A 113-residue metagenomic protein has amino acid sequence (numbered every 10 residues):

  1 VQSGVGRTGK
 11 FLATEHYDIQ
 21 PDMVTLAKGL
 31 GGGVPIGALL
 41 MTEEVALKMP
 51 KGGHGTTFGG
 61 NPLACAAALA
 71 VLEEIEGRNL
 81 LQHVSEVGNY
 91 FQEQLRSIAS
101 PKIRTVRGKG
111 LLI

Functional and structural regions predicted by a protein language model:
V1-I113: Conserved N-terminal phosphate-binding loop of PLP-dependent enzymes in the Aspartate aminotransferase
